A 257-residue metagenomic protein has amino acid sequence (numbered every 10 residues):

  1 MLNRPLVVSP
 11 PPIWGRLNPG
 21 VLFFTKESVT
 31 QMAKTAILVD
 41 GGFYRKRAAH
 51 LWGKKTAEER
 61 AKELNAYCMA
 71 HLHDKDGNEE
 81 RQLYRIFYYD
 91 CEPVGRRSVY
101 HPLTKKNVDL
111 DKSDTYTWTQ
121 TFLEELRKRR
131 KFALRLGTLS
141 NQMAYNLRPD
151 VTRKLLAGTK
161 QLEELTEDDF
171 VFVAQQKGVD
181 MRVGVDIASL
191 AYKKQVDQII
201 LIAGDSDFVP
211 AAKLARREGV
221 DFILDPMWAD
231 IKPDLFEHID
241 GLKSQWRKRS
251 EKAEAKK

Functional and structural regions predicted by a protein language model:
M1, G41, L162-L165: Extended hydrophobic/Leu-rich segments
M1-P10, W14-G15, P19, G241-K257: Feature 3881 marks metal-assisted phosphotransfer/nuclease machinery and their flanking interaction elements
V8-W14, N18-L155, E167-D168, F172 (+2 more regions): Domain-level signal for Mg2+-assisted phosphodiester chemistry and nucleotide/NA-binding surfaces in nucleic-acid
L136-K257: Nuclease catalytic cores that cleave nucleic-acid phosphodiester bonds, predominantly acidic two-metal-ion
